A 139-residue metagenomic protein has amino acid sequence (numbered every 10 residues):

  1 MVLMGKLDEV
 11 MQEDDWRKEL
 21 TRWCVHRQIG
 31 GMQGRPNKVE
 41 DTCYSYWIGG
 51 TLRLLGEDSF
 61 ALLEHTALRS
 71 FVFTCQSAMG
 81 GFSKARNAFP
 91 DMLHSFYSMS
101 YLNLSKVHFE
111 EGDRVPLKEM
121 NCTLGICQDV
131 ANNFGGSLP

Functional and structural regions predicted by a protein language model:
L3-G30, N37-P139: Terminal, non-catalytic domain-edge segments
